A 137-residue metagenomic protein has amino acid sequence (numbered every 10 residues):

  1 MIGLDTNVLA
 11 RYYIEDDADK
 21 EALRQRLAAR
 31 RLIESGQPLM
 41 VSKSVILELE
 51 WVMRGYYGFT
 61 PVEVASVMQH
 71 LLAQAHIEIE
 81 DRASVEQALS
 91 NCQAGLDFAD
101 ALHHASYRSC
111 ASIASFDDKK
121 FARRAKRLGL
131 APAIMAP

Functional and structural regions predicted by a protein language model:
M1-V41, Y56-V62, L128-P137: Short, well-structured N-terminal submotif of metal-dependent ribonuclease cores
L4, M40-V41, I79, F98-A101 (+1 more regions): Short beta-strand scaffold positions
T6, S84, D97-S112: Acidic, metal-associated active-site segment
K43-L47, V67-Q93: Acidic catalytic patch
E50-M53, R108: Short, amphipathic alpha-helical segments that act as regulatory/interfacial helices in nucleotide-processing proteins
A105-P137: Acidic, PIN/NYN-like endoribonuclease modules and their adjacent C-terminal/linker elements
